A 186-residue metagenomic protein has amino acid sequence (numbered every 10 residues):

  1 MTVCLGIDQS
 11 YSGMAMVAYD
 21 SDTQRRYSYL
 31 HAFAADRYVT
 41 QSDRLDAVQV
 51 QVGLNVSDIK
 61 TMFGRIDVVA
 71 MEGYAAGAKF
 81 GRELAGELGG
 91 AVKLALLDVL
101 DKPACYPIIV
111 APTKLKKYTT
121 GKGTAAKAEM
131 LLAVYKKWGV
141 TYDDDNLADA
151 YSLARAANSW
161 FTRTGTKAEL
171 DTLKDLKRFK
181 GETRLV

Functional and structural regions predicted by a protein language model:
M1-V186: Phosphate- and other anionic-substrate recognition elements at nucleic-acid/protein interfaces
